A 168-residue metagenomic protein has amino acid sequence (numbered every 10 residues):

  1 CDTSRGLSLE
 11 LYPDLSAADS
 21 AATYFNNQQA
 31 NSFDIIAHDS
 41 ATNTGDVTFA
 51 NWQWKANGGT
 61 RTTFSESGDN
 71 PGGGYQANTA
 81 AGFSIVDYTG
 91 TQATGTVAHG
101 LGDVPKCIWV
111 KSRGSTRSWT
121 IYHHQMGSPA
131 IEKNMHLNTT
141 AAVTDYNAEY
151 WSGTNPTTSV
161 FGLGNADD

Functional and structural regions predicted by a protein language model:
C1-D168: Surface-exposed molecular-recognition determinants
